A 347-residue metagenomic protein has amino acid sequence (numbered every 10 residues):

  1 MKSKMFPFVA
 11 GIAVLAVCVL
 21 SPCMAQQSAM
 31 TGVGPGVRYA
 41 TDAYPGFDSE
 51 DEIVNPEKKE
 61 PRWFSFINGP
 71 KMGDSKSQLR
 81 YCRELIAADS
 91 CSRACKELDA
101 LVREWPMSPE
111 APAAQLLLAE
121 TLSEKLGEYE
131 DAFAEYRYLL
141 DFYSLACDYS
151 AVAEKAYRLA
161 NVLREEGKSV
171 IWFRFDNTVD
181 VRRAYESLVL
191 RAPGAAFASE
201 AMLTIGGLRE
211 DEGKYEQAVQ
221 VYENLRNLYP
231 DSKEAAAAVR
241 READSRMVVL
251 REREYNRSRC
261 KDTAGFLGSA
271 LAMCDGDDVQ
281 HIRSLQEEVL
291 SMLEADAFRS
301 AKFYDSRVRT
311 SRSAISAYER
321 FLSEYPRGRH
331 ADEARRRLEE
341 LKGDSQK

Functional and structural regions predicted by a protein language model:
M1-K2, I12: Proline/serine/threonine-rich low-complexity "mucin-like" segments in extracytoplasmic/periplasmic regions that act as
K2-F6, P22-K347: Acidic, polar-rich low-complexity tracts and alpha-helical solenoid repeat scaffolds
V9-V19: Bacterial N-terminal signal peptides
